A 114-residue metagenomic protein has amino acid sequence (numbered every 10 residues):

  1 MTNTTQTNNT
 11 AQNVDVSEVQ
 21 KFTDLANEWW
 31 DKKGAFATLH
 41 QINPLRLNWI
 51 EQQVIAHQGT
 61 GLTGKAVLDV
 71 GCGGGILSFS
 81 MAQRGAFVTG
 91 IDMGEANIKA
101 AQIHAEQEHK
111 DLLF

Functional and structural regions predicted by a protein language model:
M1-K32: N-terminal, positively charged/glycine-rich alpha-helical extensions of SAM-dependent methyltransferases
G34-A37: Class I SAM-dependent methyltransferase Rossmann-like catalytic core, especially the SAM/SAH-binding loop
Q41-T63: Conserved alpha-helix/loop element of class I SAM-dependent methyltransferases that forms part of the SAM/SAH-binding
A66-L68, I76-L113: Class I SAM-dependent methyltransferase SAM/SAH-binding core
G73: Conserved glycine-rich SAM-binding loop
